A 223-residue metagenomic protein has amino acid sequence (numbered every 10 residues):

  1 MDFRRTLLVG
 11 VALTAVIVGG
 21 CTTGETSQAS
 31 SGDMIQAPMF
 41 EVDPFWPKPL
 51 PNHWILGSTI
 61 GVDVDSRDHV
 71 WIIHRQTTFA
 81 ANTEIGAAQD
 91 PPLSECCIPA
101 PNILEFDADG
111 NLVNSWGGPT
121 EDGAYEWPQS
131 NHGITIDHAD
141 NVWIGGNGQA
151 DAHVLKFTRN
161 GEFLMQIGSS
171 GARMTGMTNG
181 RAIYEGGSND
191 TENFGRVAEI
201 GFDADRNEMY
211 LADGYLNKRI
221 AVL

Functional and structural regions predicted by a protein language model:
M1-V11: Bacterial N-terminal signal peptides that target proteins for export
V9-G19: Bacterial N-terminal signal peptides
T22-L223: Eukaryotic scaffold repeat domains enriched in small/polar residues
